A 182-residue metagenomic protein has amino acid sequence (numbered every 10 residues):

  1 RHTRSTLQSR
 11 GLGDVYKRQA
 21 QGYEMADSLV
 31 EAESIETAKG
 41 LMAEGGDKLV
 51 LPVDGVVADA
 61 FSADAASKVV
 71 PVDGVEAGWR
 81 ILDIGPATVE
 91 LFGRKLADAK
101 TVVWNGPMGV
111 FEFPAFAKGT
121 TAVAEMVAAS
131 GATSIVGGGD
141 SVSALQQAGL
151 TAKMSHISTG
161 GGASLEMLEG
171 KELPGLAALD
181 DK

Functional and structural regions predicted by a protein language model:
R1-Y16: Single conserved hydrophobic/aromatic residue that forms the stacking wall/gate of nucleotide- or nucleobase-binding
R10, N105-M108, V136-D140, T159-G161: Glycine-rich beta-strand-to-loop/alpha-helix junction loops that act as flexible
D14-P71: Glycine-rich, Lys/Arg-enriched anion-binding loops that position phosphate/diphosphate groups for phosphoryl
A26-M42, V56, A132, S141-K182: C-terminal functional extensions of proteins
G46-D47, A129-S134: A short helix->loop->beta-strand "cap" motif at the edges of active sites that frequently abuts
D47-T101, P107-P114: Active-site rim loops that border cofactor/substrate pockets in soluble metabolic enzymes
F116-E125: Charged helix-capping and loop-helix junction motifs
